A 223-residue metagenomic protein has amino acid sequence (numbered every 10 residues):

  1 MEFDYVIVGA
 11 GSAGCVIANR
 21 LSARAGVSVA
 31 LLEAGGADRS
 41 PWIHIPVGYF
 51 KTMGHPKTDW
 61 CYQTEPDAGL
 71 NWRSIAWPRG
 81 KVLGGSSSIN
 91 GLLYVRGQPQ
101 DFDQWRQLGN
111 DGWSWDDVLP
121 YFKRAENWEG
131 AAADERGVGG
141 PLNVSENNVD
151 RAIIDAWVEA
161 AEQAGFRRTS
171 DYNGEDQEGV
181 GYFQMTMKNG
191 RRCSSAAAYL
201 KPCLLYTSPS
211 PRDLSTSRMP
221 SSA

Functional and structural regions predicted by a protein language model:
M1-K123: N-terminal glycine-rich phosphate/pyrophosphate-binding loop and immediately adjacent elements
C15, L214-S217: Alpha-helical transmembrane segments and their helix-entry boundary regions
N71-R192: Rossmann-like flavin
S195-A196: Amphipathic coiled-coil/heptad-repeat helices and related helical stalk/stem segments that mediate oligomerization
Y206-D213: Conserved small/polar residues in nucleotide/adenosyl-binding loops
S217-A223: Hydrophobic alpha-helical segments, chiefly the membrane-spanning helices and signal/signal-anchor peptides
